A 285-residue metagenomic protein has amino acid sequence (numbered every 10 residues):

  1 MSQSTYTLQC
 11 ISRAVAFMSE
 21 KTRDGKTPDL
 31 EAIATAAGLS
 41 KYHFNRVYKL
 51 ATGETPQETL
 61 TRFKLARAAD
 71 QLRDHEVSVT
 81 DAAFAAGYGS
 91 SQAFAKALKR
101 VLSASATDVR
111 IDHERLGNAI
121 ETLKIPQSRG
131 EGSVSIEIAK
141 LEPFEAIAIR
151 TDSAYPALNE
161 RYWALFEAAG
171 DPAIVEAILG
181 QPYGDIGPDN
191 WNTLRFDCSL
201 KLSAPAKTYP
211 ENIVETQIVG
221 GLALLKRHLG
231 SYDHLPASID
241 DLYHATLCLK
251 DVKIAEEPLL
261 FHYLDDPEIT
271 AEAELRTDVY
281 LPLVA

Functional and structural regions predicted by a protein language model:
M1-S4, L8, A157, E211-N212: Short, structured coil/loop segments at alpha-helix boundaries
Q3-T55, Q71-S91: DNA-binding recognition helix and immediately preceding turn/loop of helix-turn-helix/winged-helix domains
L50, E54-E58, R62, A66 (+3 more regions): A solvent-exposed interaction/effector surface
